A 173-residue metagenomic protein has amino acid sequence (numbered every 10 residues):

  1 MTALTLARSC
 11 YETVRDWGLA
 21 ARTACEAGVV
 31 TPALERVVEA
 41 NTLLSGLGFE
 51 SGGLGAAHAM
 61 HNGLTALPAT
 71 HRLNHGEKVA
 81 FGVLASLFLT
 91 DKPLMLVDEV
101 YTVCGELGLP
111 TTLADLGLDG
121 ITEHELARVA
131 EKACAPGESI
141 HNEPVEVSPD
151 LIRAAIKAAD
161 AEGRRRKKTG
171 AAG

Functional and structural regions predicted by a protein language model:
M1-L109: Active-site segments that bind and position negatively charged phosphate/pyrophosphate groups
K92-G173: C-terminal charged capping/lid subdomain of soluble metabolic enzymes
